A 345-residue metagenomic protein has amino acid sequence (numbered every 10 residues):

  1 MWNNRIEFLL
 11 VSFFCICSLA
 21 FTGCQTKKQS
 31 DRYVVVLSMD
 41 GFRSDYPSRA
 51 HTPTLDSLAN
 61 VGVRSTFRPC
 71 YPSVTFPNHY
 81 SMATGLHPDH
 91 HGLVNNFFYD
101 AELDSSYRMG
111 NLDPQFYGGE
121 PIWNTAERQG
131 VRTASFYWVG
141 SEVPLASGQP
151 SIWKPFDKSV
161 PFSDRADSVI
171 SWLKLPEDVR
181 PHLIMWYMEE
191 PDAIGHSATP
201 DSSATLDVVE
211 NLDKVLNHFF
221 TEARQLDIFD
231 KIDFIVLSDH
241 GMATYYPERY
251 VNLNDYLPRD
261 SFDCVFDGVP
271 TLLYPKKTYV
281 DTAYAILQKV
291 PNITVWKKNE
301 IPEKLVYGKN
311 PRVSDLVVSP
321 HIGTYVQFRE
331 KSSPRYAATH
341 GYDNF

Functional and structural regions predicted by a protein language model:
M1-S30: Bacterial Sec-dependent N-terminal signal peptides
S30-V34, V61-R64, H90, R128-A134 (+5 more regions): Loop/turn elements at helix/coil->beta-strand transitions in domains of secreted/extracellular proteins
V36, T54, N211-N252: Metal-dependent active-site segment of extracytoplasmic phospho-/sulfohydrolases and closely related
D45-H90: Short, structured active-site-proximal loop/turn typified by the sulfatase FGly-forming signature C/S-X-P-X-R
G85-T199, P291-N292, Q327: His/Asp/Glu-rich, glycine-adjacent segments that coordinate divalent cations and/or stabilize oxyanion chemistry on
F162-K174, P191-I232: A long, amphipathic alpha-helix that forms part of the scaffold/cap immediately adjacent to metal-dependent active
V265-F345: Active-site neighborhoods of enzymes that stabilize oxyanions during catalysis
